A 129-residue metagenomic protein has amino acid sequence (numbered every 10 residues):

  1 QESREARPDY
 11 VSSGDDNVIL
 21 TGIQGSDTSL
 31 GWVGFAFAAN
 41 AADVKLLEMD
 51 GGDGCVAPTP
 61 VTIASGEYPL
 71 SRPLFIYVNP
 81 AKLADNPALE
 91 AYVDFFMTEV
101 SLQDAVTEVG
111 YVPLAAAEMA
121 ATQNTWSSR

Functional and structural regions predicted by a protein language model:
Q1-R129: Exported/periplasmic ABC-transporter solute-binding proteins
